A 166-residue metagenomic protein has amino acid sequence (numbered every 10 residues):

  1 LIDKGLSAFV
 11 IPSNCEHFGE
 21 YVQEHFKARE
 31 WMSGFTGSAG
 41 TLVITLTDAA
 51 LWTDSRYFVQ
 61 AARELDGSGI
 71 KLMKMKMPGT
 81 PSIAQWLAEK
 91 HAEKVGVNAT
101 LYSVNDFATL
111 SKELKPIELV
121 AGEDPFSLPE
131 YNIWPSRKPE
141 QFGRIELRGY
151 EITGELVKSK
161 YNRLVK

Functional and structural regions predicted by a protein language model:
L1-H91, N98, Y102-K166: N-terminal accessory/capping or targeting/presequence segment of soluble
